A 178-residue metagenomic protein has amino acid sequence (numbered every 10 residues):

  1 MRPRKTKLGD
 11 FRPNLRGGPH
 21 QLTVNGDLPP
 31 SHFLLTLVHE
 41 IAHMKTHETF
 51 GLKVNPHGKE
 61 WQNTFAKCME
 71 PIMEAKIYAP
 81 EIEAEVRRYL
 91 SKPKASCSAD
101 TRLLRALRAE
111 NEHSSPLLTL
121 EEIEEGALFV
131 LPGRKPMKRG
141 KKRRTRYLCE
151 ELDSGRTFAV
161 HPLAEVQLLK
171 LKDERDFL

Functional and structural regions predicted by a protein language model:
M1-L15, Q21, D27-P30, G51-L178: Metalloprotease/metallohydrolase-associated module, dominated by Zn2+-dependent proteases
L35-E48: Active-site recognition of the HExxH zinc-binding catalytic motif
